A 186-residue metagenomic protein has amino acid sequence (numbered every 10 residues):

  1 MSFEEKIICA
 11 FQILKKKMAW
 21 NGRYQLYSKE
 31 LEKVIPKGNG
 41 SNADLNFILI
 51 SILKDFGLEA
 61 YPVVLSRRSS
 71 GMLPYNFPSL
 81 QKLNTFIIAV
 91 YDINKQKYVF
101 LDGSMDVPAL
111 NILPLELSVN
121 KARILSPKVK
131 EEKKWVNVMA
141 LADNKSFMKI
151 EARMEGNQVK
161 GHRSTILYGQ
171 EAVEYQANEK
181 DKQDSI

Functional and structural regions predicted by a protein language model:
M1-I186: A sensor for short, sequence-defined functional sites
